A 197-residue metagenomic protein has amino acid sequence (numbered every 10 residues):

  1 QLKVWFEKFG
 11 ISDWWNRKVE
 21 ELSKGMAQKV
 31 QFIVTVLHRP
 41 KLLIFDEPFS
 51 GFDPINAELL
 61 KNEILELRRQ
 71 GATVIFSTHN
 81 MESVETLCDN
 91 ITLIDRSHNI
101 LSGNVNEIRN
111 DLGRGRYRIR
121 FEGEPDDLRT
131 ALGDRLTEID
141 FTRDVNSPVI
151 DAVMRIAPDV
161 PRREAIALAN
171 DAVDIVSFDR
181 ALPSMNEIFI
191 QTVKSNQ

Functional and structural regions predicted by a protein language model:
Q1-D95, I100-L101: ABC transporter nucleotide-binding domains
F6, K61, R109, N186-I190: Conserved protein kinase catalytic domain
W14, R129, D151-M154, E187-Q191: Short, solvent-exposed polar/charged micro-motifs at secondary-structure junctions
N16, A27, S102, P125-D126 (+2 more regions): Structural motif corresponding to alpha-helix initiation and N-cap regions
E58, T137-T142, D174-D179: A short linear hydrophobic-aromatic micro-motif
N62-R155: ABC transporter nucleotide-binding domain
R155-Q197: C-terminal coupling/interaction segments
